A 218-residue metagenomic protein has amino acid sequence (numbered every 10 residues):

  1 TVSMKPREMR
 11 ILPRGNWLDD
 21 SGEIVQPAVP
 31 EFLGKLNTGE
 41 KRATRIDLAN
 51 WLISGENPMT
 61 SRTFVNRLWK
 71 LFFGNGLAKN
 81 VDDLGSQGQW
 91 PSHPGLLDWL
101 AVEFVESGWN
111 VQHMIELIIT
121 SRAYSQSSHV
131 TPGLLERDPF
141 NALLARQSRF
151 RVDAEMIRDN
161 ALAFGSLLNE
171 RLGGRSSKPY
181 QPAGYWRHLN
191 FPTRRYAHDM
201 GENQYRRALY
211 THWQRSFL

Functional and structural regions predicted by a protein language model:
T1-Y205, S216: Primarily short, surface-exposed interaction patches in extracytoplasmic proteins
H212: Conserved beta-structured recognition patch
